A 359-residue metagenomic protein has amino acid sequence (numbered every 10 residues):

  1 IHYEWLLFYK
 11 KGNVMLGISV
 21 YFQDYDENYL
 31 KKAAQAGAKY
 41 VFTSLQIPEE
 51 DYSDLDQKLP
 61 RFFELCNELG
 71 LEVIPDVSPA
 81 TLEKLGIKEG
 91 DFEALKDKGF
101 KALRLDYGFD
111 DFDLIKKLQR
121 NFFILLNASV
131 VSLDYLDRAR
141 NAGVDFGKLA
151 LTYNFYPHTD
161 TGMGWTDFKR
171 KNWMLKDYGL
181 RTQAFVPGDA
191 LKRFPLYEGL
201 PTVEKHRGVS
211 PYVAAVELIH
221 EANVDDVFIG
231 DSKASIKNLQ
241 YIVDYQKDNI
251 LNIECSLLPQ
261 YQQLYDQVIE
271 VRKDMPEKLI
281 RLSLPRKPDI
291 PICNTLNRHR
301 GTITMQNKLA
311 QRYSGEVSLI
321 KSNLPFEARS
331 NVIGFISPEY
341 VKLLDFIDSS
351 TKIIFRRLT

Functional and structural regions predicted by a protein language model:
V14-D26, D76-G86, E198-G208: Active-site mouth loops of central-metabolism enzymes
Y21, S44-I47, Y52, D76-P79 (+3 more regions): Catalytic beta/alpha-barrel core
F22-A33, L85-E93, Y135-L136, S210-E217: Short, acidic/polar
Y25-I47, D97-F100: Catalytic domains of carbohydrate-active enzymes, especially glycoside hydrolases
Y40-F62: Glycine-rich, proline-tolerant flexible connector loops at the mouths of alpha/beta enzymes
D56-K101, D111-D113: N-terminal active-site wall of soluble small-molecule enzyme domains
S129-L258: Catalytic alpha/beta core domains of metabolic enzymes, predominantly
S256-T359: C-terminal functional modules
